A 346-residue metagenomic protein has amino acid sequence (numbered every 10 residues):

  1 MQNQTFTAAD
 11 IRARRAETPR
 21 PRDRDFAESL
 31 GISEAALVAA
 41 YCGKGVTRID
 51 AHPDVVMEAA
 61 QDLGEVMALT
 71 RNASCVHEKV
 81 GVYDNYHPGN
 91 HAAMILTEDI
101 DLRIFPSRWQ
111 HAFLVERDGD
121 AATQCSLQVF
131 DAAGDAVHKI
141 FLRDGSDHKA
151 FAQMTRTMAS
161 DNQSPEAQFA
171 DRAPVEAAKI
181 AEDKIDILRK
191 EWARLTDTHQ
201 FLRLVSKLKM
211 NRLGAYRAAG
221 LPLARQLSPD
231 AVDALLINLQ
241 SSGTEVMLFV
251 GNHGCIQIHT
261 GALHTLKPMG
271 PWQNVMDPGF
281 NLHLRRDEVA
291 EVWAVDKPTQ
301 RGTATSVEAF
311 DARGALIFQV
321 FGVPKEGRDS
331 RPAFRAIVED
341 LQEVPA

Functional and structural regions predicted by a protein language model:
M1-A122, A346: An N-terminus-focused feature that recognizes amino-terminal "leader" regions
M1-S33, G243-I256, G261-L263, K267-A346: C-terminal functional regions that serve as terminal interaction/effector modules
M1-T5, R15-E17, M94, D101-L202 (+1 more regions): Hydrophobic, ordered structural segments
A16-Y41, A181-Q226: N-terminal, charged amphipathic alpha-helical interaction modules
C42-N72, A224-G254, P298-T303: DNA polymerase processivity clamps
A59-Q61, I100-F105, R117-C125, Q240 (+3 more regions): Short, low-complexity cationic-aromatic patches
C75-V76, G134-H138, I256, G314-F318: Short loop/beta submotifs within extracellular cysteine-rich repeat domains
Q200-P271, V275-M276: Long, positively charged binding patches that form subdomain-scale interaction surfaces for polyanionic ligands
